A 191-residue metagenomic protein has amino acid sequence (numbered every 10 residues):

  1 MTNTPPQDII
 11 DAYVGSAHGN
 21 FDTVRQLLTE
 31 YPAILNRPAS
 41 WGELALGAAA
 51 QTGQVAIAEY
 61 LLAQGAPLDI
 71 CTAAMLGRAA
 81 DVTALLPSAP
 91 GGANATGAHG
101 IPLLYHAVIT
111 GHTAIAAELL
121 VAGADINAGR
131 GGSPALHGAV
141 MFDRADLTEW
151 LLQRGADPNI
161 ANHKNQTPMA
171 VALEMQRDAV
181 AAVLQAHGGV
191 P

Functional and structural regions predicted by a protein language model:
M1-A12, L62-T72, R154, L173-P191: Ankyrin-repeat-protein effector appendages
T2-A39, G77-A95: N-terminal segments that cap or nucleate solenoid repeat domains
P5-V14, R37-G47, P67-T72, A95-L103 (+2 more regions): Ankyrin-repeat boundary/"N-cap" motif
V14-N20, A48-Q54, T72-R78, H106-H112 (+2 more regions): Ankyrin repeat A-helix N-terminal signature
T23, A56-I57, D81, A114-I115 (+2 more regions): Conserved ankyrin/ankyrin-like repeat signature
L28-A33, Y60-A66, L86-G91, A117-D125 (+2 more regions): Ankyrin repeat domain, specifically the short helix-to-loop turn at the C-terminus of the second helix of each repeat
M75, I101-A117, V121, D125-S133: Alpha-helical adaptor scaffolds
R130-V171: Ankyrin-repeat and related helical/solenoid repeat scaffolds used for protein-protein interactions
